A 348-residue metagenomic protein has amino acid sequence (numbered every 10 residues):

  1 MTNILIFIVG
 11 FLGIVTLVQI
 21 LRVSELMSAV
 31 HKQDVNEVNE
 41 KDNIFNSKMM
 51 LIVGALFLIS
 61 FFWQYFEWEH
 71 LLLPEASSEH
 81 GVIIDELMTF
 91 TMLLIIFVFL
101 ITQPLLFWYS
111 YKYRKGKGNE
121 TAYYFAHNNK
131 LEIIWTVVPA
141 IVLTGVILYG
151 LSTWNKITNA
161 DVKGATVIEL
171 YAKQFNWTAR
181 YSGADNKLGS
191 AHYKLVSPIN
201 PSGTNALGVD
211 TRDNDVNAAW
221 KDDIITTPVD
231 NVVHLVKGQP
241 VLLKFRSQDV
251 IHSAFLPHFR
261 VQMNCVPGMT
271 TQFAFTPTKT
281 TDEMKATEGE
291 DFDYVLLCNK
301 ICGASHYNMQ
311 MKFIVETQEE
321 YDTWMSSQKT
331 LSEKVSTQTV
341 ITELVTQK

Functional and structural regions predicted by a protein language model:
M1-L94: Hydrophobic alpha-helical segments
D34-D42, S60-F90, Q103-K348: Non-transmembrane, membrane-proximal soluble domains of secreted or membrane proteins
